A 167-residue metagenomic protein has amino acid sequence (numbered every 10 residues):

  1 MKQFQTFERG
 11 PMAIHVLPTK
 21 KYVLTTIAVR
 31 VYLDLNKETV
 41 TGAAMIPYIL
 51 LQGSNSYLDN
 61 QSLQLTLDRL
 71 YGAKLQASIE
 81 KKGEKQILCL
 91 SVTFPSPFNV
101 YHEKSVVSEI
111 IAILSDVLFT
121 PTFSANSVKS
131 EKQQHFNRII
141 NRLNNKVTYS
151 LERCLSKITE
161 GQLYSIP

Functional and structural regions predicted by a protein language model:
M1-T26: N- or domain-start disorder-to-order transition segments that initiate the globular core
L17, V23-N36, T41-A43, N60-S115 (+1 more regions): M16 family metallopeptidases and their MPP-like homologs
A44-Q52: Active-site SXXK
G53-Y57, F98-Y101, T120-N126: Short, polar/flexible loop-turn hinges at active-site or ligand-entry regions and domain interfaces
Q64-L65, T120-I140: Acidic/histidine-enriched alpha-helical segments
